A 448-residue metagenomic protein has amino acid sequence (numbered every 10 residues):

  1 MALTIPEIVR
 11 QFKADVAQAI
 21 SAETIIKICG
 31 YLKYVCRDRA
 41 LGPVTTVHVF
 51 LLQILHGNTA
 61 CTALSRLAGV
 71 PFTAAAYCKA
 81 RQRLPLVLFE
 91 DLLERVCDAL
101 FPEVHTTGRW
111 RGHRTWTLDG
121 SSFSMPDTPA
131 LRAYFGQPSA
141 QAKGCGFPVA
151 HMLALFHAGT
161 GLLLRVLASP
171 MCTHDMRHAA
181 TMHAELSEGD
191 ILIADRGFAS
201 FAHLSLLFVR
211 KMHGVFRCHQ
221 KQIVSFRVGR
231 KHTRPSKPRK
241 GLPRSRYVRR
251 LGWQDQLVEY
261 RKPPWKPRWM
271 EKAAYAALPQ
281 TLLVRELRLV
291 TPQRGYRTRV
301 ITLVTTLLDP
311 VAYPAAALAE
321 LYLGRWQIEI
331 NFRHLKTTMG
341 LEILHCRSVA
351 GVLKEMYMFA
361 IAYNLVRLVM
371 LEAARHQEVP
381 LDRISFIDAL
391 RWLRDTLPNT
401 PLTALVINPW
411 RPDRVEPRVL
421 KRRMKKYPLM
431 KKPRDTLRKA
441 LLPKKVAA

Functional and structural regions predicted by a protein language model:
M1-I54, N58, A63, P71-F72 (+6 more regions): Single, function-defining residue in the core of a domain
R66: Alpha-helical residues within the helix-turn-helix
C97-H105: A short, well-structured juxtamembrane/interface segment
T107-R109: Short acidic/polar N-terminal linker immediately downstream of export determinants
